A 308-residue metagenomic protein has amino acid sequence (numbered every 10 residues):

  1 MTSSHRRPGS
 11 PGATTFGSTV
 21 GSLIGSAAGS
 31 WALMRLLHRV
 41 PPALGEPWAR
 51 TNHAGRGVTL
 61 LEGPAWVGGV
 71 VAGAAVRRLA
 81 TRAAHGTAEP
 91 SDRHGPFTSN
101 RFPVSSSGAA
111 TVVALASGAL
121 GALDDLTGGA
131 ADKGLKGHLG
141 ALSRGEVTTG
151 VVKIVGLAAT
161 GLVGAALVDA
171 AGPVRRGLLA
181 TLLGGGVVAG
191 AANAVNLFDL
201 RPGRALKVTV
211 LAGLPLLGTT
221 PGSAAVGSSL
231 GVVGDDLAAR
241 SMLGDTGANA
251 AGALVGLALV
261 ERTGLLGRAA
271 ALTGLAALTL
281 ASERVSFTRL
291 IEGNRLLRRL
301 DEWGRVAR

Functional and structural regions predicted by a protein language model:
S3, G12-V285, R289: "…together with the soluble PPM/PP2C metallo-phosphatase catalytic core" -> "…together with the soluble PPM/PP2C
L290-A307: Short, highly charged, low-complexity non-transmembrane loops/tails of multi-pass membrane proteins
